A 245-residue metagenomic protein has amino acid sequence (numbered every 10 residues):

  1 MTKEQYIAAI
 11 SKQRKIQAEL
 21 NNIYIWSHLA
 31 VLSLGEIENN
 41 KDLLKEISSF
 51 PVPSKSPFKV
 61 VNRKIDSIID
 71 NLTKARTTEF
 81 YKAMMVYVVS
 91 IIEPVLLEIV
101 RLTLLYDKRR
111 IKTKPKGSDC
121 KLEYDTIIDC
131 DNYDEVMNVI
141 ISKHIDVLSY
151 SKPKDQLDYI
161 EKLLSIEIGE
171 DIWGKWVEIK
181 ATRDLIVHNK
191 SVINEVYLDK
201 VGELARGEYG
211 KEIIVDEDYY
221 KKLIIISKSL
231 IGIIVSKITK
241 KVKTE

Functional and structural regions predicted by a protein language model:
M1-A18, N22-S27, L32-G35, V61-K64 (+3 more regions): Polyanionic, low-complexity intrinsically disordered segments
Q17-E19, L43, P51, G117: Short linear sequence motifs
A30-K64: N-terminal accessory alpha/beta regions
D42-K45, Y106-D107, T113-L122, L198-V201 (+2 more regions): Charge-rich, low-complexity amphipathic helices in intrinsically disordered tails/linkers adjacent to domains
P51-T182: Helix-loop junctions and short alpha-helical segments
E93-L96, V100, L104, K108 (+4 more regions): Hydrophobic/aromatic-lined pockets within catalytic cores
